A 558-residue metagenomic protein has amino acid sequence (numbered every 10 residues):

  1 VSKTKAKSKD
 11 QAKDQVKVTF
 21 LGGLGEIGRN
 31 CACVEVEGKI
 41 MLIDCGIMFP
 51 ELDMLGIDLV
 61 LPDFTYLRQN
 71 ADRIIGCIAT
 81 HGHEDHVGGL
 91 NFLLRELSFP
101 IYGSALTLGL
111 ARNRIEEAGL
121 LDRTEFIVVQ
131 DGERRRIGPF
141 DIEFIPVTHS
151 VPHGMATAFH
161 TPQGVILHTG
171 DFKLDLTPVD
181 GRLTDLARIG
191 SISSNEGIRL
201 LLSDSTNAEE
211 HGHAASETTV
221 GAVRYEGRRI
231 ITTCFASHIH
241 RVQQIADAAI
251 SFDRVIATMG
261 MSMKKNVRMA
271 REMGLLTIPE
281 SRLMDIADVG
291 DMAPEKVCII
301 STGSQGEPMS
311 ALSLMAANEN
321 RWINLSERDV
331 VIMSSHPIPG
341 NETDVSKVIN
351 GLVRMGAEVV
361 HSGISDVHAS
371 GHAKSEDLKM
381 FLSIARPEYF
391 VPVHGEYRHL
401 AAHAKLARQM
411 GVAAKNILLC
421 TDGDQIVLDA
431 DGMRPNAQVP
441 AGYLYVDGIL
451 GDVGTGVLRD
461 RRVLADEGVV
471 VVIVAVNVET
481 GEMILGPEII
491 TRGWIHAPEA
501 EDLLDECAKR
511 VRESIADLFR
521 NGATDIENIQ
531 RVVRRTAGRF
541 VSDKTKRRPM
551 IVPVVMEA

Functional and structural regions predicted by a protein language model:
S2-I78, H83-M292, S310-N324, T343-K347: His/Asp/Glu-rich metal-coordinating catalytic cores of metallo-dependent phosphodiesterases/hydrolases acting on
F20, F126-V128, L200-L202, V331 (+3 more regions): Conserved beta-strand scaffold positions in the cores of enzyme catalytic domains, especially in NTP/NDP-utilizing
L21, H160, D204-T206, T302-S304 (+3 more regions): Structured loops at beta-to-helix junctions and adjacent beta-edge loops in soluble globular domains
L24, L42, M48-L52, R73-I74 (+8 more regions): A glycine- and charged-residue-rich anion-binding loop/surface
P100-I101, V391, V552-P553: Short glycine-rich phosphate-binding loop at a beta-alpha junction
I115, A407, V541: Conserved hydrophobic residues forming the short capping helix/wall of the S-adenosyl-L-methionine
A214-E506, R510-G522, Q530, R535: Hard-cation-handling environments
G522-A558: C-terminal tails and terminal domains of large nucleic-acid-associated and other macromolecular-machine proteins
